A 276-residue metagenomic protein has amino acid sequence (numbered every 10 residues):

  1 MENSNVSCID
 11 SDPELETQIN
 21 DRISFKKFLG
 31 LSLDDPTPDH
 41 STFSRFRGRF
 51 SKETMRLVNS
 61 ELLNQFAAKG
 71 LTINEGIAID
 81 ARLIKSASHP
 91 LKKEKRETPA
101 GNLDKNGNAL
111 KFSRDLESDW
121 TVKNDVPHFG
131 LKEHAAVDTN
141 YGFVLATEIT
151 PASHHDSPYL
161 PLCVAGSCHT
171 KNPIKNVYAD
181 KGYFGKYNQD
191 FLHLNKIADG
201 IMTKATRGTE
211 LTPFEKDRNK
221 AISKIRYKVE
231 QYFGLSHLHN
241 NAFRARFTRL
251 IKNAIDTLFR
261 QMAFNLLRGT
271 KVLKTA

Functional and structural regions predicted by a protein language model:
M1-I9: Alpha-helical support elements that line or immediately flank enzyme active sites and cofactor-binding pockets
P13, T17-N20, L29-L31, P38-N195 (+2 more regions): Polybasic low-complexity intrinsically disordered regions
K92-K93, T212-A221: Short, surface-exposed amphipathic charged segments that create phosphate/polyanion-binding patches used for binding
P158, G208-E215: Short, charged, surface-exposed secondary-structure boundary motifs
P173-V177, G200-I201, T275: Acidic/polar loop patches that form or flank catalytic/metal-binding clefts of enzymes that bind anionic ligands
N195-T203: Short hydrophobic/aromatic-enriched beta-strand-loop microsegments
D217-A276: Basic, amphipathic alpha-helical segments enriched in Lys/Arg and hydrophobic/aromatic residues
